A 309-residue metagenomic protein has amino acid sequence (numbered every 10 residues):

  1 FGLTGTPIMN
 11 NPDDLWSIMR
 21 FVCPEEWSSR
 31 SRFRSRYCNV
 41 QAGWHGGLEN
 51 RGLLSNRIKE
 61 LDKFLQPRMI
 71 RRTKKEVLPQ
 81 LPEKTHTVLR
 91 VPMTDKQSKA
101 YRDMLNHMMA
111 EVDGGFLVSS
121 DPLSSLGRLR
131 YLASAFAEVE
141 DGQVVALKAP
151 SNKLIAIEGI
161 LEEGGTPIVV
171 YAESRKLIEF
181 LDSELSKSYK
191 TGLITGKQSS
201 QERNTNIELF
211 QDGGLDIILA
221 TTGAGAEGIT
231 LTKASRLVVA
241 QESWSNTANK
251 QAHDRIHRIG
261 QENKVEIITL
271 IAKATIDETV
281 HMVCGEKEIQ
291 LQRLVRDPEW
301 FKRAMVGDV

Functional and structural regions predicted by a protein language model:
F1-P12: Conserved helicase ATPase motor motifs in RecA-like P-loop NTPase domains
G2, E26-T166, I267, C284-I289: Inter-lobe coupling linker of SF2 helicases/translocases
N10-P12, I178-D182, R203-N204, D216-K264: SF2 helicase motor core recognition
W16-S28: A short helix-turn-beta junction within AAA+ P-loop NTPase domains corresponding to the substrate/partner-engaging
P150, E173-R175: Helix N-cap/beta->alpha junction signal
I168-V169, F210, K250, I256: A generic "structured core" feature
V169-Y171, E179-F180, S186-G225: Conserved helicase ATPase core of P-loop NTP-dependent helicases/translocases
W244-V309: A conserved SF2-helicase RecA2
